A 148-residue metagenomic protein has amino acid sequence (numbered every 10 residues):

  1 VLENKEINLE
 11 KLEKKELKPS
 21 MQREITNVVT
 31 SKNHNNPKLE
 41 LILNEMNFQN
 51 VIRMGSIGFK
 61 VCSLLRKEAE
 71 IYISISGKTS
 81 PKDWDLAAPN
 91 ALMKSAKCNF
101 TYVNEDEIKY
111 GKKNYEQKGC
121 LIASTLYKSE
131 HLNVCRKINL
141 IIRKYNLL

Functional and structural regions predicted by a protein language model:
V1-E10: DPxDG-like acidic metal-binding loop motif
K15-L148: An extended, acidic
